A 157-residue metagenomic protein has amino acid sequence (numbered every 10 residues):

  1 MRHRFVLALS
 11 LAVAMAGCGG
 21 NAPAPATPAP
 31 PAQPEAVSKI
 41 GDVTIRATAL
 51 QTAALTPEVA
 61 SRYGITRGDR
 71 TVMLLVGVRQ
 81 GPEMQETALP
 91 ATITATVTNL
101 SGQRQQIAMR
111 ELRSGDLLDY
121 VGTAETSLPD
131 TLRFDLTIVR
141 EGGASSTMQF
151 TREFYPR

Functional and structural regions predicted by a protein language model:
M1-L7: Bacterial N-terminal signal peptides that target proteins for export
V13-G17: C-terminal motif of bacterial Sec signal peptides marking the signal peptidase cleavage site
C18-A22: Bacterial signal peptide processing site
Q33-G68: Post-signal-peptide N-terminal segment of Sec-exported extracytoplasmic proteins
T71-P82: Beta-strand-rich structural segments
E83-A95, R104: Short flexible loop/turn segments that cap and initiate beta-strands
R110-D135: Short, solvent-exposed, Trp/other aromatic-anchored flexible loops in extracytoplasmic proteins
R140-T147: Short acidic/polar inter-strand loop motif in beta-rich domains
